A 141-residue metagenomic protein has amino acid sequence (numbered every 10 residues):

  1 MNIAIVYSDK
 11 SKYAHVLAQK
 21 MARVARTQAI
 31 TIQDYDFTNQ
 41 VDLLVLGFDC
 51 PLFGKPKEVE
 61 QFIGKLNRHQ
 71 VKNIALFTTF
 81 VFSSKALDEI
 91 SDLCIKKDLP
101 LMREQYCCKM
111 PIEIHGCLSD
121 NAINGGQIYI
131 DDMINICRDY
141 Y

Functional and structural regions predicted by a protein language model:
N2-V24: N-terminal beta1-alpha1 ligand-phosphate binding loop
A22-Q28, Q40-Y141: FMN-binding flavodoxin-like domain, especially the glycine-rich phosphate-binding loop
A29-Q33: A short, well-ordered alpha-helical element
D34-Q40: Short amphipathic alpha-helix with an adjacent loop that forms part of the alpha/beta core around
